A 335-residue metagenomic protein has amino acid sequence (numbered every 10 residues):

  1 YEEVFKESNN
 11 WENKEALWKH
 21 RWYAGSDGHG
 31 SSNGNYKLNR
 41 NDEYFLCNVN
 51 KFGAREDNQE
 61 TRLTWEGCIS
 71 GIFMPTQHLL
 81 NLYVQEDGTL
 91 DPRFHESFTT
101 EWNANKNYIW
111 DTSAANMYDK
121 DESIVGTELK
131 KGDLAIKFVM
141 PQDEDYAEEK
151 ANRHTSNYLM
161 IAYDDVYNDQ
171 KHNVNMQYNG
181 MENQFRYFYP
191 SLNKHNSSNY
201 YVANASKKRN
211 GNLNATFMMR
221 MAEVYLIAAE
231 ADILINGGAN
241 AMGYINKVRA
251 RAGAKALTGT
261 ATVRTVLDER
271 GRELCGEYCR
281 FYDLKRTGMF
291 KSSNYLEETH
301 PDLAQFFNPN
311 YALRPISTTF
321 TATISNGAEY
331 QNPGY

Functional and structural regions predicted by a protein language model:
Y1-G71, H172, M176-M218, A239-A250 (+1 more regions): Long, intrinsically disordered, low-complexity segments
Y1-L159: An aromatic- and glycine-enriched ligand-binding surface/loop that stacks and positions planar moieties
P92-N246: C-terminal substrate/ligand-recognition segments
